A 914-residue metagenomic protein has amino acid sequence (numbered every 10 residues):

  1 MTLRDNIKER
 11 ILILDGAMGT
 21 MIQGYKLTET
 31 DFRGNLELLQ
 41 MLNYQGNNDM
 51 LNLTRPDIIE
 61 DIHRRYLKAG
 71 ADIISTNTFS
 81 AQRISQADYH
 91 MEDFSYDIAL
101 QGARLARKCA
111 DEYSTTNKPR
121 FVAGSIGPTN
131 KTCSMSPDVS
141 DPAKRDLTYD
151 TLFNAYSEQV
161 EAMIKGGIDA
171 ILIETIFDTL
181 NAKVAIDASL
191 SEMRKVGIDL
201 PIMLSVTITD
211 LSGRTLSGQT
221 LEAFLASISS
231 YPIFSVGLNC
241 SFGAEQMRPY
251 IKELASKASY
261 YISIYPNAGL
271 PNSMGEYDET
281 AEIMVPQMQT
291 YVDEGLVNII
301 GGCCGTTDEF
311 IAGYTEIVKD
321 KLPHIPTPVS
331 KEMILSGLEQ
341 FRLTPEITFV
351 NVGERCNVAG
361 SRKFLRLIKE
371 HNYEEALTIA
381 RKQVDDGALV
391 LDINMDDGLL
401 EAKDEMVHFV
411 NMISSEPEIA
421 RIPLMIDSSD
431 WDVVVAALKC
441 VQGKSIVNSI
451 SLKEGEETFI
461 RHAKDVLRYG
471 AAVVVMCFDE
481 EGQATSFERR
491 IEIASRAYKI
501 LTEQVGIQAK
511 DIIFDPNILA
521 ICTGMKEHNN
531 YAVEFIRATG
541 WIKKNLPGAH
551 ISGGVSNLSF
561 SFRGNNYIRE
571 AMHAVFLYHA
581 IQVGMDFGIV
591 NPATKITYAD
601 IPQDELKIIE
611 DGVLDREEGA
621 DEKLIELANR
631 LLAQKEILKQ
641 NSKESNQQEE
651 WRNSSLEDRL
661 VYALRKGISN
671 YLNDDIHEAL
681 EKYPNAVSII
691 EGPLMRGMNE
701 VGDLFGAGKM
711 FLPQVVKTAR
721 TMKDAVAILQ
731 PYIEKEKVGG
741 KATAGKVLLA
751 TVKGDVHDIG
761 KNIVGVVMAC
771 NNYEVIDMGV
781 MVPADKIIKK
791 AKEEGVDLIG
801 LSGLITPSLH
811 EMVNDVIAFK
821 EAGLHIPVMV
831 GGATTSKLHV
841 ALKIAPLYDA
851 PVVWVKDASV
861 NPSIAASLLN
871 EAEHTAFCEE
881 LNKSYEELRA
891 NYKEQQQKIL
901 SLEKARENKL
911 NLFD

Functional and structural regions predicted by a protein language model:
M1-D914: Domain-level signal for soluble alpha/beta catalytic cores
